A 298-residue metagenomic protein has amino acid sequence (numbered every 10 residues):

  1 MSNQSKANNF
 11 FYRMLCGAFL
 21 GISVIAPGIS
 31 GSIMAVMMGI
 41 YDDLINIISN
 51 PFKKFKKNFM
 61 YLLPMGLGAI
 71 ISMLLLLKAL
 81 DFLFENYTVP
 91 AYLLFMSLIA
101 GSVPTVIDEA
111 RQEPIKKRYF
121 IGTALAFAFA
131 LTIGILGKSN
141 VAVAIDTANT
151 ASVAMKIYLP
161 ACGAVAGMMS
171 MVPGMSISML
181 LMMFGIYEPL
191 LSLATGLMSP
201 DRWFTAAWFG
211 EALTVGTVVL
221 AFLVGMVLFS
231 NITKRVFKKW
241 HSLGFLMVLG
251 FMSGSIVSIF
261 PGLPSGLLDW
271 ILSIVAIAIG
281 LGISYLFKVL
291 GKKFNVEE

Functional and structural regions predicted by a protein language model:
M1-L20, K56-M60, P64-S170, A212-E298: Juxtamembrane transmembrane-helix boundary motif
G21, V36-G39, I99, G167 (+2 more regions): Transmembrane helix-bundle signature of multi-pass membrane transporters/permeases
I25-V36, M171-M183: Transmembrane helix boundary and interhelical junction motifs in multipass membrane proteins
S30-F59: Juxtamembrane transmembrane-helix termini in multi-pass membrane transport proteins
Y41-I45, S139-T147, L191-S199: Peri-membrane helix termini and adjoining interfacial loops of integral membrane proteins
D43, I47, F82-N86, S178-M179 (+4 more regions): Membrane-spanning helices that line or support transport/gating and their immediate boundary helices in channels
I48-F52, T195-F204, F260-L263: Membrane-interface helix-cap regions at the ends of transmembrane helices in multi-pass membrane proteins
M182-W208: Membrane-interface interhelical connector segments
